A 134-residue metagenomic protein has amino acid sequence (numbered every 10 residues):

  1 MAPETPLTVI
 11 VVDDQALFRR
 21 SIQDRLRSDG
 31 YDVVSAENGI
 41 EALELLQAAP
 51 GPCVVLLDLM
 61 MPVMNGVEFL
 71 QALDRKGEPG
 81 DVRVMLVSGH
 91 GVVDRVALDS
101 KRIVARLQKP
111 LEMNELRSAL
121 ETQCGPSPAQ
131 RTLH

Functional and structural regions predicted by a protein language model:
Q15-R19: Short acidic/polar segment at the start of the alpha1 helix of CheY-like receiver
R20-S28: Charged docking surfaces used in two-component/phosphorelay signaling
S35-V54: Acidic, metal-coordinating helix/loop segments flanking the phosphotransfer/catalytic sites of two-component signaling
L57-D58: Active-site residues of response regulator receiver
M61: Receiver (REC) domain active-site loop signature in two-component systems and cognate sites in sensor histidine kinases
M85-V87: Hydrophobic/aromatic residues positioned on beta-strands within the core alpha/beta folds
L111-C124, P128, T132: C-terminal output helix
